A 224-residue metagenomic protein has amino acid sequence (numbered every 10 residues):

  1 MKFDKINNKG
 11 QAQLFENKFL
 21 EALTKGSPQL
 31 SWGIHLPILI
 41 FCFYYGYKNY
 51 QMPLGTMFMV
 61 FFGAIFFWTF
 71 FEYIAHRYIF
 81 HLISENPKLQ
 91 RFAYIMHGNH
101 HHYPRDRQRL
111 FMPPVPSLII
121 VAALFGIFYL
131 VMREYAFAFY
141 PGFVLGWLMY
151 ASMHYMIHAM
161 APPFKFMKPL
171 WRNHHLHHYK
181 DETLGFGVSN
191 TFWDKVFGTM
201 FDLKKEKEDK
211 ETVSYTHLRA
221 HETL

Functional and structural regions predicted by a protein language model:
M1-L36: Cytosolic-side membrane-entry/anchor segment at the start of a transmembrane helix
K2-A12, G55-W68, E85-F92: Hydrophobic alpha-helical transmembrane segments
L23-F61, I119-Y129: Long, highly hydrophobic alpha-helical transmembrane signal-anchor segments
I34, W68-F71, A75, H100 (+1 more regions): Residue-level micro-sites within transmembrane alpha helices that shape and flank functional polar/acidic positions
L54-I74, S84, F139-M149: Membrane-embedded alpha-helical segments that form the functional core of polytopic membrane enzymes, especially those
R77-T212: Membrane-embedded catalytic scaffold of the fatty acid hydroxylase/desaturase
T216-L224: Conserved small/polar residues in nucleotide/adenosyl-binding loops
